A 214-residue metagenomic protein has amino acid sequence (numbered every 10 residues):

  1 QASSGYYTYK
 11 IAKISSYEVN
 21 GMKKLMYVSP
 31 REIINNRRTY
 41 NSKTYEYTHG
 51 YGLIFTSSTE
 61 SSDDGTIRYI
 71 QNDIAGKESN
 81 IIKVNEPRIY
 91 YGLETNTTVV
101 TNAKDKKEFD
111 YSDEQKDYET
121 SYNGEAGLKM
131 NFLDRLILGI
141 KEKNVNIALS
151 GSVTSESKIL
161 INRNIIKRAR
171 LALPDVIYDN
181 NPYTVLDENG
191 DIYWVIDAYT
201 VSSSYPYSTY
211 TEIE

Functional and structural regions predicted by a protein language model:
Q1-E214: Soluble extracytoplasmic regions of secretory-pathway and membrane proteins
